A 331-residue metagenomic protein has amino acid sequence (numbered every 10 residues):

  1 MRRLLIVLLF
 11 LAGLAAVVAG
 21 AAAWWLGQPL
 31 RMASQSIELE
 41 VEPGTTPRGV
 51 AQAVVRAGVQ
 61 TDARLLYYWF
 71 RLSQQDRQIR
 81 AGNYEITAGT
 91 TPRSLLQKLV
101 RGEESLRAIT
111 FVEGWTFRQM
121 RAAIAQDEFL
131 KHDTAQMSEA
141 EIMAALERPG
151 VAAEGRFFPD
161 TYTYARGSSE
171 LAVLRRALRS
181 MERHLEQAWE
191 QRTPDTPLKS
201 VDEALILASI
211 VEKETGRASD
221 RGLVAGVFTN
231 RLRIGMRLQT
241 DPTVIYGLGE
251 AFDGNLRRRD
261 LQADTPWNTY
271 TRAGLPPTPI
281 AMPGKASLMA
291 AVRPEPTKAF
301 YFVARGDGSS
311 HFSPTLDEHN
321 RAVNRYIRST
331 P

Functional and structural regions predicted by a protein language model:
M1-R3: Positively charged n-region of N-terminal signal peptides that target proteins for export
L5-L9, S36, R77-Q78, W115-R118 (+2 more regions): Short low-complexity stretches enriched in small and charged residues
I6-G20: Hydrophobic membrane-insertion alpha-helices, especially the h-region of bacterial N-terminal signal peptides
L9-G13, A57-G58, A81-N83, D133-M137 (+2 more regions): N-terminal start-of-chain detector that recognizes signal peptides and the immediate post-cleavage beginning
A19, A23-E186: Signal peptide-directed extracytoplasmic domains
T46, A122, Q126-K131, A144-P331: Bacterial extracytoplasmic/cell-wall-associated proteins, especially those involved in peptidoglycan
